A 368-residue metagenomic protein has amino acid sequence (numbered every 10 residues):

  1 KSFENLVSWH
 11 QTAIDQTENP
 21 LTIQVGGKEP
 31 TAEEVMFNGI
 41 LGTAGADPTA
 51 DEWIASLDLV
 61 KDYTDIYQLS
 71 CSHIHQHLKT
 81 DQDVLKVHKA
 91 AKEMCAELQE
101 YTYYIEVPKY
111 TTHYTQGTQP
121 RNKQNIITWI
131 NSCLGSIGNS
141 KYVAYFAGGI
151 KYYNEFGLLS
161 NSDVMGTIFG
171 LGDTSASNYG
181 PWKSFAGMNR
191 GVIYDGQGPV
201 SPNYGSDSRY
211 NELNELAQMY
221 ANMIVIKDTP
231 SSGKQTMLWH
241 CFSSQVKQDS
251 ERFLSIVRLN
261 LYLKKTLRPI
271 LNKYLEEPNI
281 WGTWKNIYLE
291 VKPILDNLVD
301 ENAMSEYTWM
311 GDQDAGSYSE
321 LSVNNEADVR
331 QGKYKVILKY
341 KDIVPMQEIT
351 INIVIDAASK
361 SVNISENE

Functional and structural regions predicted by a protein language model:
K1-N5: Extreme N-terminal leader/targeting regions
H10, Q16-N19, V25-E33, A55-E368: Structured, hydrophobic secondary-structure cores that serve as assembly/anchoring elements
V35-V60: Short linear interaction motifs
